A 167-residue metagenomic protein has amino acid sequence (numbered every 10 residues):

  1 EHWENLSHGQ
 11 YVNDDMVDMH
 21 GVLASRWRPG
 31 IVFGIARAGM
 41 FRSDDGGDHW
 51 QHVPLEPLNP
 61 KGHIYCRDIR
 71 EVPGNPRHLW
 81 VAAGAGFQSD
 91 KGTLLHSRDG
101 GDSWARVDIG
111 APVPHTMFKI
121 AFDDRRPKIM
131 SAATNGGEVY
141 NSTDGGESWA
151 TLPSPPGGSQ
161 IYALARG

Functional and structural regions predicted by a protein language model:
E1-G167: Extracellular glycan-interacting surfaces
